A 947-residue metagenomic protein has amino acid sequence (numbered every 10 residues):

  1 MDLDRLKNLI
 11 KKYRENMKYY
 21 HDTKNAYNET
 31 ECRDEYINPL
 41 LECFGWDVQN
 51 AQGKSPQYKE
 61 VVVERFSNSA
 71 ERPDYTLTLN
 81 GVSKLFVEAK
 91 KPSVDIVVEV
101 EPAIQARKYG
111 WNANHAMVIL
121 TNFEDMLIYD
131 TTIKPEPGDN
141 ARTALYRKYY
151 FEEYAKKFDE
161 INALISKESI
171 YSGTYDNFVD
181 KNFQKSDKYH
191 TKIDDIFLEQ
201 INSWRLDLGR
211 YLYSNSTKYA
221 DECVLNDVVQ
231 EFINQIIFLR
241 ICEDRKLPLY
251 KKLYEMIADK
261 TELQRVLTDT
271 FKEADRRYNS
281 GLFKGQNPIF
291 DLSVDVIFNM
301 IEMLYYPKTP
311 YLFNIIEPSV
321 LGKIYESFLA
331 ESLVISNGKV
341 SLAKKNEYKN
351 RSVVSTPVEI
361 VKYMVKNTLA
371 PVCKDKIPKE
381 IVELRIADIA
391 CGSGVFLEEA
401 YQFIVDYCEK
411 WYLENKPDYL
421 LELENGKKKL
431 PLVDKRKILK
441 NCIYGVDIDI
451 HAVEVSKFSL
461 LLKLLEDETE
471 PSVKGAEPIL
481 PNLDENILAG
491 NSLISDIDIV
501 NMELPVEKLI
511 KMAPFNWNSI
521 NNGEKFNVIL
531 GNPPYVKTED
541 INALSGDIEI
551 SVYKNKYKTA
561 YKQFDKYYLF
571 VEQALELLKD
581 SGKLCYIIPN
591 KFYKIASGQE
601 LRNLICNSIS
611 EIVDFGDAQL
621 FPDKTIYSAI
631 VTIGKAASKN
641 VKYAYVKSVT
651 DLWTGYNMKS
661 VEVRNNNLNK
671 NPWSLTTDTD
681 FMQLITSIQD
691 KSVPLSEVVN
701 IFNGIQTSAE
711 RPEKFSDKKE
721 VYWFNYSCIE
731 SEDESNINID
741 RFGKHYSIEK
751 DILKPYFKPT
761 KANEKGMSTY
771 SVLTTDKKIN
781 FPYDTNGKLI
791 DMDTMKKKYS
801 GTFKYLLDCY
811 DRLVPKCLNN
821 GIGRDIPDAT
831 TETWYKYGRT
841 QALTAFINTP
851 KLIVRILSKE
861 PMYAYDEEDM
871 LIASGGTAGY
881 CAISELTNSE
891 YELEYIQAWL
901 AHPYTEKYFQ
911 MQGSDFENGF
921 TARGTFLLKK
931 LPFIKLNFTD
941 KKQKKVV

Functional and structural regions predicted by a protein language model:
M1-M117, D125-L164, T174-K181: A short, conserved, highly charged catalytic patch centered on acidic carboxylates
M1-T23, K91, N162-V405, C442-A452 (+4 more regions): Preference for the N-terminal adenyl/adenosyl cofactor-binding alpha/beta module
N16-N25, A89-K91, F183-H190, L212-C223 (+12 more regions): Glycine- and acidic
A26, C32, Q49-A51, S55-E64 (+2 more regions): SAM-dependent methyltransferase catalytic region
A26-C32, S216-I233, L312-V320, Y561-K562 (+3 more regions): Structural motif
N38-E42, A103-I119, K428-K429, S459-E466 (+2 more regions): Metal-dependent nuclease catalytic cores in nucleic-acid-processing enzymes, especially RNase H-like/related
K91, M117, Y568, L575 (+1 more regions): Polybasic, glycine- and aromatic-enriched phosphate-binding surface used to engage nucleic acids
D269-K272, R276-R277, G281, N486-I487 (+2 more regions): Polynucleotide-recognition surfaces of large bacterial nucleic-acid defense/processing enzymes
